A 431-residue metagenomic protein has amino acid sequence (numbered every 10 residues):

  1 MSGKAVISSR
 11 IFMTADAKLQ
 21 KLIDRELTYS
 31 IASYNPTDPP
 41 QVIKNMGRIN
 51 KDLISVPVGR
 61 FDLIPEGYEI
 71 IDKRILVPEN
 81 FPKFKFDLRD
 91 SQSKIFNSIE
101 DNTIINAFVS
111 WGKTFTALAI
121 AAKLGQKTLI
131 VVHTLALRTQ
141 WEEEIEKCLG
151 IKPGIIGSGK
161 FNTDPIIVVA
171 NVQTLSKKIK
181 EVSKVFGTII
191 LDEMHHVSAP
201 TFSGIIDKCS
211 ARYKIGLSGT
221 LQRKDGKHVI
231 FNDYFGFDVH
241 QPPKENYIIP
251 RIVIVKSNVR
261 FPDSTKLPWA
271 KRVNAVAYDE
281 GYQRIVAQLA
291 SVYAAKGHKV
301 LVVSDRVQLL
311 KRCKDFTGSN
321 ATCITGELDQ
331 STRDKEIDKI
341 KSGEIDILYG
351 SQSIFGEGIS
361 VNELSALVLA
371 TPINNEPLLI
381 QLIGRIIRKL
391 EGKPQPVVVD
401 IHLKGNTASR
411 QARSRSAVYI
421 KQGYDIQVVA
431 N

Functional and structural regions predicted by a protein language model:
I70-N106: Conserved pre-motif I regulatory segment
D101-L124, L129: Walker A/P-loop
F108, K127-R138, N274-D315, Y419: Conserved strand-helix element at the start of the C-terminal RecA-like helicase core
T139, E143, K152-D164, K177 (+3 more regions): Conserved helicase ATPase core of P-loop NTP-dependent helicases/translocases
S158-T188, A199-G204, I354: Conserved helix/coil segment N-terminal to the catalytic DExD/H
S176, G326-Q422: Conserved RecA-like P-loop NTPase helicase motor core
G187-T188, H195-V253, Y419: Post-DEXD/H (motif II) to motif III coupling segment of the RecA-like Helicase ATP-binding lobe
Q241-V300: Conserved interdomain linker/interface between the two RecA-like ATPase lobes of SF2 helicase motors
